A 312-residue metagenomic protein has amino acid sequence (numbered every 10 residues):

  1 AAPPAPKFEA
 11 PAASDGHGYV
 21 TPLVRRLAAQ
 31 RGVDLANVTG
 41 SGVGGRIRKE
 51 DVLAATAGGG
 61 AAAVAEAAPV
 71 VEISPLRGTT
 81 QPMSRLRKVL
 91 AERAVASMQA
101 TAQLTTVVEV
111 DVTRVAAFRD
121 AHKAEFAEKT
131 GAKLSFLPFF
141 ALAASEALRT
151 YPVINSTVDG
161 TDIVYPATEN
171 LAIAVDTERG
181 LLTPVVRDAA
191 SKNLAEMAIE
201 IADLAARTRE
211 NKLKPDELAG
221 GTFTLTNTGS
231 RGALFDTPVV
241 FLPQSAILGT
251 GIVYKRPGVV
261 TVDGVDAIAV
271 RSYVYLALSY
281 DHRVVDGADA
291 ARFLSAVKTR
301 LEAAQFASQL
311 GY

Functional and structural regions predicted by a protein language model:
A1, L27-N37, S41-D51, G59-Y312: C-terminal catalytic/motor cores of large multi-domain enzyme assemblies
A1-E9: Long, low-complexity intrinsically disordered regions
F8, S14-Y19: Acidic, low-complexity mobile loops and tails
A13-S14, L134: A generic secondary-structure micro-motif detector that highlights 1-2 residue hydrophobic/ambivalent hotspots embedded
